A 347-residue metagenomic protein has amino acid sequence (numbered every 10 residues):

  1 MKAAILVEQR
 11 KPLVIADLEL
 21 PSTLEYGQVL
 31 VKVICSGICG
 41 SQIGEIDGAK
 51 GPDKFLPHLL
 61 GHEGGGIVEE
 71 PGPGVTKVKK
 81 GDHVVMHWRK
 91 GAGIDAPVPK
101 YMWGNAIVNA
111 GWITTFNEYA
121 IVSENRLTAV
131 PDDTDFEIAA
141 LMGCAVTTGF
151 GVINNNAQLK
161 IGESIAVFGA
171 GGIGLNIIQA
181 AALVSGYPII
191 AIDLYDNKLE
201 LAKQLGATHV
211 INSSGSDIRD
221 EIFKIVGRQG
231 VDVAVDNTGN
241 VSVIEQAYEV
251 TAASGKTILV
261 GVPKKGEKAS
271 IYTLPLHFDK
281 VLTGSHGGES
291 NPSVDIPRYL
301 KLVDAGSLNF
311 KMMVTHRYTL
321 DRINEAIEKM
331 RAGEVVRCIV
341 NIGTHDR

Functional and structural regions predicted by a protein language model:
K2, V14, K32, G65-I67 (+1 more regions): Residues located in well-ordered beta-strands
P21-S36, A49-I94, A129-T134: Glycine-rich beta-strand-centered segment in the early N-terminal region that forms part of a ligand/cofactor-binding
E63-G65, H83, Y119, S164 (+2 more regions): Residue-level marker of beta-strand positions
K90-F168, D304: NAD(P)H dinucleotide-binding glycine-rich loop of Rossmann-like/cofactor-binding domains, especially the beta1-alpha1
D132-S216, D220: Mid-domain Rossmann-like dinucleotide-binding core that forms the NAD(H)/NADP(H) cofactor-binding site
A157-I161, E200, Q204-V281, D346-R347: Glycine-rich cofactor phosphate-binding loops and adjacent beta1-alpha1 units of small-molecule cofactor enzyme domains
E245-E249, A253, S293-R347: C-terminal hydrophobic helical "lid"/dimerization subdomain of Rossmann-like NAD(P)H-dependent oxidoreductases
